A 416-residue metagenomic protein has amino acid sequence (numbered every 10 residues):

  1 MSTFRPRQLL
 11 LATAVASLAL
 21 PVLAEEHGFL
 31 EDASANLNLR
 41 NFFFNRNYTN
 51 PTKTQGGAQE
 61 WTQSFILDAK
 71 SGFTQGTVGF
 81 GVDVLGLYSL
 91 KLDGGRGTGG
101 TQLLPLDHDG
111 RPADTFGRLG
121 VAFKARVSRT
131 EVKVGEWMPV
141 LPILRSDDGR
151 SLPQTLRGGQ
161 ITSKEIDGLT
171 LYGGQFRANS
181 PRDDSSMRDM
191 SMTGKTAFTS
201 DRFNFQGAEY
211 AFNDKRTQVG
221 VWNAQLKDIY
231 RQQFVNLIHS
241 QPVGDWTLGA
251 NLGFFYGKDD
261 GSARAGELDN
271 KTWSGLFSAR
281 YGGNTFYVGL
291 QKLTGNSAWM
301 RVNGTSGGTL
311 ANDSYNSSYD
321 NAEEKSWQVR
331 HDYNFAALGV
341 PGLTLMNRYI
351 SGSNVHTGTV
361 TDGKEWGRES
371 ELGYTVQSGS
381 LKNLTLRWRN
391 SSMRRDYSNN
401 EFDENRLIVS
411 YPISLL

Functional and structural regions predicted by a protein language model:
H27-G28, N41, S71-F73, K124-V127 (+9 more regions): Residue-level signature of outer-membrane beta-barrel architecture
H27-N45, V78-V82: Transmembrane beta-strand segments of Gram-negative outer membrane beta-barrel proteins
E31, Q59-F65, T115-L119, P153-R157 (+6 more regions): Residues that define the transmembrane beta-barrel architecture of outer-membrane proteins
N41-F43, V132-S146, L171-G173, Q206 (+5 more regions): Transmembrane beta-strand segments that form the barrel wall of outer-membrane beta-barrel proteins
A69-Q102, D109-D189, A208-K215, V288-G295: Outer membrane beta-barrel
T77-F80, R129-K133, G168-Y172, S180 (+7 more regions): Repeated loop/turn-to-beta-strand initiation elements of outer-membrane beta-barrel proteins
L90, L169-K195, W246-A322, S326 (+1 more regions): Outer-membrane beta-barrel translocator/channel fold
Q206, V329, S370-L372, V376 (+1 more regions): Outer-membrane beta-barrel "beta-signal"
